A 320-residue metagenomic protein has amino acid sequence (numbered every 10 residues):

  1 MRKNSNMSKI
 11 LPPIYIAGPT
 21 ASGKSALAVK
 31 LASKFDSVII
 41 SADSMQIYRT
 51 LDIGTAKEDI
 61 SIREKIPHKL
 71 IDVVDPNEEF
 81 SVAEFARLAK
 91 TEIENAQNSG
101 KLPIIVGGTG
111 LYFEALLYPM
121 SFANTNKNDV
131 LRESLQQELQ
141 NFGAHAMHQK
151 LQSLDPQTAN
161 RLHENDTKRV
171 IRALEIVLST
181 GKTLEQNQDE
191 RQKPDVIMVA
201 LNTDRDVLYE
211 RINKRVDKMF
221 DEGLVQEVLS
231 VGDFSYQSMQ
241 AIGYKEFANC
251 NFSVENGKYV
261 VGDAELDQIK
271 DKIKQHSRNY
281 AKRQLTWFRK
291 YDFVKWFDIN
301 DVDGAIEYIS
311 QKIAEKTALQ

Functional and structural regions predicted by a protein language model:
R2-Q320: Phosphate/pyrophosphate-binding catalytic cores of soluble transferases and nucleic-acid-acting enzymes
